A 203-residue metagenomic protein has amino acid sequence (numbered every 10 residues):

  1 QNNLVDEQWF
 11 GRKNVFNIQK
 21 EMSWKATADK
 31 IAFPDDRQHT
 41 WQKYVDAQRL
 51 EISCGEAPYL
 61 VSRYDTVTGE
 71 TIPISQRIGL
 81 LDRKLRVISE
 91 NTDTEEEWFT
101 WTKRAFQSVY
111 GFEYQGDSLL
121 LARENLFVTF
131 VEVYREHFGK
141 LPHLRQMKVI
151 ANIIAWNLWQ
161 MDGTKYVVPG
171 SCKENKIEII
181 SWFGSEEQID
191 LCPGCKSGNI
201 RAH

Functional and structural regions predicted by a protein language model:
N2-H203: SAM-dependent methyltransferase catalytic region
